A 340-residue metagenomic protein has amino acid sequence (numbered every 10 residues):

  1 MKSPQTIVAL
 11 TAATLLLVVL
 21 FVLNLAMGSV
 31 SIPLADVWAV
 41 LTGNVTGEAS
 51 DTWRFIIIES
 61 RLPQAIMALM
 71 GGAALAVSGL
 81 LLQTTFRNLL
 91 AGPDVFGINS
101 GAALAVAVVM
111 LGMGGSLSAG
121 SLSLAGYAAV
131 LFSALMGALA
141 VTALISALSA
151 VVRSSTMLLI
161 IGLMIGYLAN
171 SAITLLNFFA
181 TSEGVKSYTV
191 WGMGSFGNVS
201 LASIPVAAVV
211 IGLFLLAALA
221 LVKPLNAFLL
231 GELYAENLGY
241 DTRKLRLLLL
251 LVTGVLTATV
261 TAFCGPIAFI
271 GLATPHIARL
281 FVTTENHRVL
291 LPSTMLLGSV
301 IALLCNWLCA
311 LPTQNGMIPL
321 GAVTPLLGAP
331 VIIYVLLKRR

Functional and structural regions predicted by a protein language model:
M1-R340: Alpha-helical transmembrane segments in inner-membrane proteins
